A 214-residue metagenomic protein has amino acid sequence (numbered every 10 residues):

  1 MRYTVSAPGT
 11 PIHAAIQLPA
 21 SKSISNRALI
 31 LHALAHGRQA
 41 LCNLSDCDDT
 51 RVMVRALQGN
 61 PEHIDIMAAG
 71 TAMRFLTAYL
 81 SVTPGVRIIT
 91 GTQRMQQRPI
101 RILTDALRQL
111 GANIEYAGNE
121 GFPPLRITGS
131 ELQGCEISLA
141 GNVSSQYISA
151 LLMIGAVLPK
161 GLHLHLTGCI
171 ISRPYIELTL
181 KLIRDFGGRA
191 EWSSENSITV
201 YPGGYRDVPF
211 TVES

Functional and structural regions predicted by a protein language model:
M1-S214: Structural preference for solvent-exposed beta-strand-turn elements and adjacent flexible terminal/loop segments within
